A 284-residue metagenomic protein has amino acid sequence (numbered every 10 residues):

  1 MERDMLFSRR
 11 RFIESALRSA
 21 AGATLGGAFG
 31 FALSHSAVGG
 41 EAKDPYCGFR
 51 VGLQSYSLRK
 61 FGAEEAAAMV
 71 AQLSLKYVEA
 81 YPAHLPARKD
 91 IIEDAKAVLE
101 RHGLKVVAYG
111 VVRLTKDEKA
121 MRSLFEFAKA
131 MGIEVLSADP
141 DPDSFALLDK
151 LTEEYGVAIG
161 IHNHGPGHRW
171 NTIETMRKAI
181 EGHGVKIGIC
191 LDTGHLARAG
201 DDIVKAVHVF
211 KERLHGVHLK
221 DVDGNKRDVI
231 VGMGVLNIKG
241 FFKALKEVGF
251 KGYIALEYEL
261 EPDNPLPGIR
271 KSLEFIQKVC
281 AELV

Functional and structural regions predicted by a protein language model:
M1-R11: N-terminal secretory signal peptides
A16, A21-L25, K43, E64-E65 (+6 more regions): Active-site acidic/histidine proton-transfer and metal-coordination neighborhood in alpha/beta enzyme cores
F29-K60, A68-M69: C-terminal segment of N-terminal export signals and the immediately downstream linker at the start of the mature
L53, V70, L99, A128 (+6 more regions): Conserved, mostly hydrophobic/aromatic
A66-M69, R169, I173, A197-K251 (+1 more regions): Gly/Pro-rich active-site loop or hairpin
L73, A130-M131, V248: Structural motif
Y77, V135, G216, G252-Y253: Residues at the N-termini of beta-strands
L266-V284: C-terminal helical cap(s) of enzyme catalytic domains, especially alpha/beta-barrels
